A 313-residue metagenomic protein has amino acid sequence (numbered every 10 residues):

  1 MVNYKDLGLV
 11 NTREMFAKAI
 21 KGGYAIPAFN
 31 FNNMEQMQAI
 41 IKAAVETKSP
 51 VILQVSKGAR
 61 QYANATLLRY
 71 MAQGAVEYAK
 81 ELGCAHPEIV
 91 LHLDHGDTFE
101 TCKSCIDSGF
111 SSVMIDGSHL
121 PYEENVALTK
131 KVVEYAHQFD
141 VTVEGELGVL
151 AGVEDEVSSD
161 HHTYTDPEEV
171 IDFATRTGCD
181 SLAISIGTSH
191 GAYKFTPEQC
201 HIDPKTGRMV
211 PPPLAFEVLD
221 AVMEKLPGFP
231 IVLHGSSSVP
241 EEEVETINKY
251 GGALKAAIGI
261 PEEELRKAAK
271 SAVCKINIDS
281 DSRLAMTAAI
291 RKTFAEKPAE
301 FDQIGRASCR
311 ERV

Functional and structural regions predicted by a protein language model:
M1-P27, A299-D302: Generic N-terminal amphipathic, Lys/Arg-enriched alpha-helix
V10-K21, M34-A59, A65-H86, H95-P230 (+5 more regions): Alpha/beta enzyme core
I26-N30, L91-H92, M114, I231-L233 (+2 more regions): Short catalytic-loop micro-motif centered on adjacent basic/acidic residues
F139-V141, A295-G305: Short acidic, glycine/proline-enriched helix-loop-strand junctions
G235-S238, I258, N277-S282: Short acidic/histidine-rich active-site segments
E262-A295: C-terminal hydrophobic structural anchor segments that stabilize assembly/packing rather than catalytic chemistry
I304-V313: Residue-level detector of conserved catalytic or cofactor/ligand-binding positions in enzyme active sites
